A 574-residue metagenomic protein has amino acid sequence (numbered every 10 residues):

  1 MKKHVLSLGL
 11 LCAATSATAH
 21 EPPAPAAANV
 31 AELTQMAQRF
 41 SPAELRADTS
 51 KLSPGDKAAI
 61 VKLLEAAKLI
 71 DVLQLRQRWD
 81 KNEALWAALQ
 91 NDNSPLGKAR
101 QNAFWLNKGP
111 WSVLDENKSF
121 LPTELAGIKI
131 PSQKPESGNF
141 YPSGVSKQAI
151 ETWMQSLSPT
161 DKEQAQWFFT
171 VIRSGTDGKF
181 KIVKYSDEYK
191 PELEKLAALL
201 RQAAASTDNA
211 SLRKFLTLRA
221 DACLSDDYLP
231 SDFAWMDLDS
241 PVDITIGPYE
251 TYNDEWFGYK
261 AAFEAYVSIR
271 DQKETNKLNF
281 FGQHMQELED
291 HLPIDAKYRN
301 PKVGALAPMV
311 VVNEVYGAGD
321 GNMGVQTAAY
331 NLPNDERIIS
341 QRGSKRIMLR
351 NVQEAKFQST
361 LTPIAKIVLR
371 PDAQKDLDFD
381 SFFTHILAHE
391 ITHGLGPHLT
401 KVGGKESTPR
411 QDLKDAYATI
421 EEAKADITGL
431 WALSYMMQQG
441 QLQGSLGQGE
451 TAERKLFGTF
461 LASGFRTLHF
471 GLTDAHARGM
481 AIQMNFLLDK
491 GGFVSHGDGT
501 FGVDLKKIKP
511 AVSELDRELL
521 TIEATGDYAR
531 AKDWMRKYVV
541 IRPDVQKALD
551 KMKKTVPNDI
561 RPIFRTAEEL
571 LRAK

Functional and structural regions predicted by a protein language model:
M1-A19: Gram-negative bacterial Sec-dependent N-terminal signal peptides
P22-F215: N-terminal helix-rich structural modules
V30-K62, T160-L442, L446-G464, K574: Fold-level signature of zinc-dependent metallopeptidase catalytic domains
E65-V72, N102-K108, L199-Q202, L218 (+3 more regions): Short, hydrophobic/amphipathic alpha-helical patches that form generic packing surfaces within helical domains
A66, L73, A203-S206, D226 (+5 more regions): Surface-exposed polar/charged interaction patches
D80-A84, K214, F233-L238, D474-R478: Long amphipathic alpha-helical segments
L430-K537: Long, well-structured alpha-helical subdomains associated with metal-dependent extracellular/ecto-lumenal hydrolases
D516-K574: Extended, compositionally biased alpha-helical segments that mediate assembly or anchoring
